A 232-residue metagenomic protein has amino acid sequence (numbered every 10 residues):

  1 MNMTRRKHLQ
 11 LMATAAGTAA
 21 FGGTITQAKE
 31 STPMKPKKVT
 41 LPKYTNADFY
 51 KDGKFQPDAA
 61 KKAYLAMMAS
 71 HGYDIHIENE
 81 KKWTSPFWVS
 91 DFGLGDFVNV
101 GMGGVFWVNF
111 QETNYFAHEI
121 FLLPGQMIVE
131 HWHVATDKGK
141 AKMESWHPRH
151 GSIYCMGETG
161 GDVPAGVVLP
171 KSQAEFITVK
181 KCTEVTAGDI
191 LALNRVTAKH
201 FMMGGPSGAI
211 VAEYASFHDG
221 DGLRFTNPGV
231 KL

Functional and structural regions predicted by a protein language model:
M1-A16: N-terminal secretory signal peptides and thylakoid transit peptides that target proteins across membranes
A28-E30: Boundary at the C-terminal end of the N-terminal hydrophobic targeting segment
T32-F116, S172-Q173: A short, N-terminal "cap"/entry segment at the start of jelly-roll beta-barrel domains of the cupin/DSBH fold
F116, K142, Q173, V179-K181 (+1 more regions): Short, solvent-exposed loop/turn positions at domain surfaces that link secondary-structure elements or cap domain
E119-G139, G161: Conserved short histidine dyad/triad with adjacent acidic residue
L123, A141-V163: Glycine- and acidic-residue-biased ligand/ion/polar-headgroup-sensing regions
G160-K180, K199-L232: Double-stranded beta-helix
T183-G204: Conserved metal-binding segment of the jelly-roll/cupin
